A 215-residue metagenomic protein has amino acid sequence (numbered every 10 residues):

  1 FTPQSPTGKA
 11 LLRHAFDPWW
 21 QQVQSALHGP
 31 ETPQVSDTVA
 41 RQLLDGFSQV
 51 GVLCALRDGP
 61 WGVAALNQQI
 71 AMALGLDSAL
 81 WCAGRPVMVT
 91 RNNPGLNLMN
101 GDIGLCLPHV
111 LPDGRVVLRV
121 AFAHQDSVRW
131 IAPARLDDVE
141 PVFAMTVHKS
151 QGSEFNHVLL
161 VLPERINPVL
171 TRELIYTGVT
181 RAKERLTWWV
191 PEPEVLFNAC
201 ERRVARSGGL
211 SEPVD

Functional and structural regions predicted by a protein language model:
F1-V87, R91-L96, L107-L111: Conserved helicase motor core of P-loop NTPases
V89, D102-D113, V117-D215: C-terminal accessory regions
